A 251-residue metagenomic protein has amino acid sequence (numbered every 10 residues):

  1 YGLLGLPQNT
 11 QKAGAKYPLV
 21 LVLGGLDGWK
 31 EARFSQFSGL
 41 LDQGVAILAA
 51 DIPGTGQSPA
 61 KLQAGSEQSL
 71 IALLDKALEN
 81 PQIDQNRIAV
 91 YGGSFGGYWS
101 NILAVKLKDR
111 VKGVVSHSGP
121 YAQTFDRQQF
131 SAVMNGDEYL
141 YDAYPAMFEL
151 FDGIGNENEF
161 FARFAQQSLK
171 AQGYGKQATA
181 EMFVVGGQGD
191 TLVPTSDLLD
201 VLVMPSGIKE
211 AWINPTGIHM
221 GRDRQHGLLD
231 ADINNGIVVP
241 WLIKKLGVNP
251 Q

Functional and structural regions predicted by a protein language model:
G14-G25: Short beta-strand element of the alpha/beta-hydrolase
G39, K61-I83: Alpha/beta-hydrolase active-site loop
Q82-S94: Alpha/beta-hydrolase fold nucleophile elbow
V105-A162, A180: Hydrolase active-site cap/lid region
A178-T179, V184-G186: Short beta-strand/loop motif that positions the catalytic acidic residue of the alpha/beta-hydrolase fold
T191-D197: Conserved alpha/beta-hydrolase "acid-adjacent" motif
L202-R222: Catalytic histidine neighborhood in serine/cysteine hydrolases with alpha/beta-hydrolase-type architecture
H226-Q251: Catalytic active-site module of serine/aspartate enzymes centered on a nucleophile-bearing elbow/loop
